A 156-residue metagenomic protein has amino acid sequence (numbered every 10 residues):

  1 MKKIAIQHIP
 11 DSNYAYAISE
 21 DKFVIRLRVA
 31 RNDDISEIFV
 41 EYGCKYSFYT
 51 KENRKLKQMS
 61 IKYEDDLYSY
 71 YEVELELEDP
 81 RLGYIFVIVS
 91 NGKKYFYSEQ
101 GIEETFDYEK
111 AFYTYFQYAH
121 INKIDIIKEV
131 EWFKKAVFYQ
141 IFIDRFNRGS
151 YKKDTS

Functional and structural regions predicted by a protein language model:
K2-S156: N-terminal structural segment of carbohydrate-active enzymes
